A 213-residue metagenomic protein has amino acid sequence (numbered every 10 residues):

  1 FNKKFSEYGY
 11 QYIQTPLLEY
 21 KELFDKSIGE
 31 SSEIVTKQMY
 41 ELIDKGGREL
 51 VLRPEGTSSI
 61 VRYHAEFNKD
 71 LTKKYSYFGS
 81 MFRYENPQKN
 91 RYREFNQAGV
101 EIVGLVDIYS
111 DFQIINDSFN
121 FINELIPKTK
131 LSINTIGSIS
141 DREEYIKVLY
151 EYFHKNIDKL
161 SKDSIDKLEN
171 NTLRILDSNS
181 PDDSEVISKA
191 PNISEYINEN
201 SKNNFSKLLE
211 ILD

Functional and structural regions predicted by a protein language model:
F1-D213: TRNA-recognition modules of translation machinery and tRNA-sensing kinases, especially anticodon-binding
